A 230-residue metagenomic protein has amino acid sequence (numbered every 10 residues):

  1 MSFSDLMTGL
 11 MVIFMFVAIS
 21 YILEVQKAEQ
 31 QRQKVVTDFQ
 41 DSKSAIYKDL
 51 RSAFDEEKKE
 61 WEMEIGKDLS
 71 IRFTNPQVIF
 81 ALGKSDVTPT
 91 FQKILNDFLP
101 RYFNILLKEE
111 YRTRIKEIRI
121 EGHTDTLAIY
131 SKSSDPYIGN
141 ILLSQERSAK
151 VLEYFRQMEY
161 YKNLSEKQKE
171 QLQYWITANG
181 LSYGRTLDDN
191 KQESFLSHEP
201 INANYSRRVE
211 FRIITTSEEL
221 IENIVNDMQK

Functional and structural regions predicted by a protein language model:
M1-E56, W61: Short terminal targeting/anchoring segments
D38, S42, I46, T90-I94 (+2 more regions): Short amphipathic alpha-helical segments
E60, G66-D68, F73-N75, T113-I115 (+2 more regions): Extracytoplasmic
E62, L107-R112, K167-Q168, E199-N202: Surface-exposed acidic, glycine-flexible loop patches that form ligand/cofactor-binding and adhesion interfaces
K67-F98, L127-N140: Short, solvent-exposed beta-strand/turn patches at coil↔beta or beta↔helix junctions that act as interaction loops
K84-R119, L152-E166, F211, E219 (+1 more regions): Periplasmic peptidoglycan-binding/anchoring modules of Gram-negative envelope and division proteins
P89, H123-E218: Periplasmic OmpA-like peptidoglycan-binding domain that tethers envelope proteins to the cell wall
N226-K230: Short, cationic low-complexity segments
